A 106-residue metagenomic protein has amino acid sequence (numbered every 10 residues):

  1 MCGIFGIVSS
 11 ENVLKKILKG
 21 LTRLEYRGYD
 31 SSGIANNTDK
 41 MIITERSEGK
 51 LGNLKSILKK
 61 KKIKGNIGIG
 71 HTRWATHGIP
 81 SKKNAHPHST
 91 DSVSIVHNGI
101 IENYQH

Functional and structural regions predicted by a protein language model:
M1-I100, Y104-Q105: N-terminal glutamine amidotransferase
